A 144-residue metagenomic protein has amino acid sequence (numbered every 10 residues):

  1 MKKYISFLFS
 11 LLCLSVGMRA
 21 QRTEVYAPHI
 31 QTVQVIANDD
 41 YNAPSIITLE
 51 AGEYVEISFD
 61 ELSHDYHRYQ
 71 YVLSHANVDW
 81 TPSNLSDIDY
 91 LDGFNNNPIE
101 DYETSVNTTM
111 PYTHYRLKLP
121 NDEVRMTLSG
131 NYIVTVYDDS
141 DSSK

Functional and structural regions predicted by a protein language model:
M1-R22: Bacterial Sec-dependent N-terminal signal peptides
M18-N38: Sec-dependent signal peptide cleavage junction
T32-H75: Contiguous beta-strand segments within globular domains
I57-F59, T104-N107, N121: Active-site-proximal cofactor/substrate-binding loop regions of enzyme domains
D65-G93: Extended low-complexity, serine/threonine- and proline-enriched intrinsically disordered segments
V78-W80, V124, D138-S143: Short acidic/polar inter-strand loop motif in beta-rich domains
D92-Y112: Extended, solvent-exposed segments with strong compositional bias
P111-V136: Ligand-binding face of N-terminal immunoglobulin V-set domains in extracellular IgSF glycoproteins
